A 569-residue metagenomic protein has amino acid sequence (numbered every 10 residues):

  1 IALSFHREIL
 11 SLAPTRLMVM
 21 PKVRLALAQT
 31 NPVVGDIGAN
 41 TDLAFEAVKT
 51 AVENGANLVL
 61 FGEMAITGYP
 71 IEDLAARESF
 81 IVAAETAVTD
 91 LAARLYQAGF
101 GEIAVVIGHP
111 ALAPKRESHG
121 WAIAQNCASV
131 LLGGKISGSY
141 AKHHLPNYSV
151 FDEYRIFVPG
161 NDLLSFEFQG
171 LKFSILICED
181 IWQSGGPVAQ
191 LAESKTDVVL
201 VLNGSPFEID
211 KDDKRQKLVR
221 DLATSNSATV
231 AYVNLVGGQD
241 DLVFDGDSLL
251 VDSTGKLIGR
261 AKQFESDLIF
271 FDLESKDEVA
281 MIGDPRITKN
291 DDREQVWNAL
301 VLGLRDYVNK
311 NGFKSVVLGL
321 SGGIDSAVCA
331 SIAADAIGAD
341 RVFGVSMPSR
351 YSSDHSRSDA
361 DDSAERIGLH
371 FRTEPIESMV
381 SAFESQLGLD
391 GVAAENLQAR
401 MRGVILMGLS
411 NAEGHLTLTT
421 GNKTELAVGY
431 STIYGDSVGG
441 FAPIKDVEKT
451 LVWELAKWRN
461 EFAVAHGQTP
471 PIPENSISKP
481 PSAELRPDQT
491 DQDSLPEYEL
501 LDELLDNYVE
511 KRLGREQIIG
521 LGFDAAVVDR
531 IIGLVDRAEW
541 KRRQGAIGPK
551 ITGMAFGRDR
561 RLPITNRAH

Functional and structural regions predicted by a protein language model:
I1: Beta-rich carbohydrate-recognition modules and glycan-binding surfaces
F5, L10-G319, I332-A339, S346 (+2 more regions): Enzyme catalytic cores with a strong preference for nitrogen-chemistry domains
R24, Q169, S227, S253 (+2 more regions): ATP/NTP-dependent adenylation/nucleotidyl-transfer catalytic domains that generate, transfer, or process NMP-activated
